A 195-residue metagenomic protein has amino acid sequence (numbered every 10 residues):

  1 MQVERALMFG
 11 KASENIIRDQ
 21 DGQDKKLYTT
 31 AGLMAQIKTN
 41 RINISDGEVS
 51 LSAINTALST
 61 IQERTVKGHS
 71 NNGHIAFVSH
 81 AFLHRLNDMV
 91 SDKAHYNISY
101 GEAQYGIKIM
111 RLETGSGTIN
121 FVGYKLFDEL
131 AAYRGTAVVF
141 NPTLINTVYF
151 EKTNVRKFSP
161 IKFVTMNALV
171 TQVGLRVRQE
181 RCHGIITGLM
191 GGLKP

Functional and structural regions predicted by a protein language model:
M1-L7: Internal, well-ordered alpha/beta segment that forms a basic, Gly-enriched binding/recognition surface
L7-K25: Short, glycine/acidic-rich hinge or "gate" loops at secondary-structure transitions that mediate conformational
D19-E63, F82-P195: Sequence/fold signature of self-assembling virion shell proteins
E63-H69: Short, conserved, surface-exposed binding loops centered on an aromatic residue
G73-I75: Beta-sheet entry/capping signal
